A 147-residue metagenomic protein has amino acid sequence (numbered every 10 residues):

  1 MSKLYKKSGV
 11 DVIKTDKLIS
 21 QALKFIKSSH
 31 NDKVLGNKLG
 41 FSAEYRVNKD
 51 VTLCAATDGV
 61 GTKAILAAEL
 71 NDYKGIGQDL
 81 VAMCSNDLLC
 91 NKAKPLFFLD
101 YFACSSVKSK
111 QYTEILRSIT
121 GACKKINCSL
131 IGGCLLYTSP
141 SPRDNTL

Functional and structural regions predicted by a protein language model:
M1-S2, A82: Short hydrophobic "helix-edge" motifs at membrane interfaces and signal-peptide entry regions
S2-F25, S29-D32: N-terminal amphipathic/basic leader segments beginning at the initiator methionine
K24-S139: Glycine-rich phosphate/pyrophosphate-binding loop regions near the starts of catalytic domains
Y137-L147: Single conserved hydrophobic/aromatic residue that forms the stacking wall/gate of nucleotide- or nucleobase-binding
